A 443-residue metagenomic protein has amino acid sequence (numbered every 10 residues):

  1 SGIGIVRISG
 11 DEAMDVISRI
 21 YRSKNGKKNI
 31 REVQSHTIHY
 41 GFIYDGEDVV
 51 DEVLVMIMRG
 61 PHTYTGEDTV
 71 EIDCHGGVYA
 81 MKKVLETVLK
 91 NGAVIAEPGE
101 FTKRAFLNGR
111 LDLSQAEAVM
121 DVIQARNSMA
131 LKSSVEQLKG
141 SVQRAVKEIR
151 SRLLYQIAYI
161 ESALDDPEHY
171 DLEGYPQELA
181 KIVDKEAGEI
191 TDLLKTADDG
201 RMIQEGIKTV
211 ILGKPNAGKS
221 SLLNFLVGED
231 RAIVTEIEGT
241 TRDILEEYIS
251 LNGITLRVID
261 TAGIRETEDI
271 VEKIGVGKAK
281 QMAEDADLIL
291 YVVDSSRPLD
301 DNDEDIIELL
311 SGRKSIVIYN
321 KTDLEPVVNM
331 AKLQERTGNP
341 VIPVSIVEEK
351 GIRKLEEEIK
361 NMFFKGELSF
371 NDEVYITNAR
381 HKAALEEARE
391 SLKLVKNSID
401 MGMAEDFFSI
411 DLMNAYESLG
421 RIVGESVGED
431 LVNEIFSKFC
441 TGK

Functional and structural regions predicted by a protein language model:
S1-I3, H36-I38, D285-I289, G312-S315 (+1 more regions): Short glycine-/polar-rich loops that comprise or flank the Walker A/P-loop and associated switch/sensor motifs
S1-K132, E136, G140, I316: A glycine-rich (often HGG/GG-containing) alpha/beta subdomain
G10-A13, R59-T63, G77-Y79, L111-L113 (+4 more regions): Conserved nucleotide-binding/hydrolysis micro-motifs of P-loop NTPases
H39-D51, V55-R59, G239-T267, D285-L288: Switch I (G2) and immediately adjacent beta-strands of P-loop GTPase domains
V94, T255-R257, P340: Conserved beta-strand segments of alpha/beta enzyme cores
S128-S250, T267-D269, L299-K443: C-terminal-of-GTPase-core extension/linker across diverse P-loop GTPases
V258, V292, I318: Generic enzyme active-site microenvironment
E272-S296: Inter-motif core of Ras-like GTPase G domains
